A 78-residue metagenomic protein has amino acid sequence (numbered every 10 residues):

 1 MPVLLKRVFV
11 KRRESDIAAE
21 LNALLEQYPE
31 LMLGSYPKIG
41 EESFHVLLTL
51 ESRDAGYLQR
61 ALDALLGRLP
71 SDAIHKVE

Functional and structural regions predicted by a protein language model:
M1-E78: Non-catalytic beta/alpha edge segments that cap or flank active sites
